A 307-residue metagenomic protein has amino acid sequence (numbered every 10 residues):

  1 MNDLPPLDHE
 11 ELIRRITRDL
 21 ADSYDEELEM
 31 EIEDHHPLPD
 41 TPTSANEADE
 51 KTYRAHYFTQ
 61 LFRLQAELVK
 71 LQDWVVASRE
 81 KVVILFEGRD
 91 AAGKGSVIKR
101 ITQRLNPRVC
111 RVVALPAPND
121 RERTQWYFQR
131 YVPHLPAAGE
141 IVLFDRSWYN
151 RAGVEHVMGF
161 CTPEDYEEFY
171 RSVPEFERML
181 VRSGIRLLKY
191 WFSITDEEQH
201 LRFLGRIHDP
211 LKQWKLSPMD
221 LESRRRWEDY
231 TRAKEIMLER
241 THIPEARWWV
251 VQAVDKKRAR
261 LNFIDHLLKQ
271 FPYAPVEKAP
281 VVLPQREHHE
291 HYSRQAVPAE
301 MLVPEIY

Functional and structural regions predicted by a protein language model:
M1-Y307: Glycine-rich phosphate-binding loop of ATP-dependent small-molecule kinases
